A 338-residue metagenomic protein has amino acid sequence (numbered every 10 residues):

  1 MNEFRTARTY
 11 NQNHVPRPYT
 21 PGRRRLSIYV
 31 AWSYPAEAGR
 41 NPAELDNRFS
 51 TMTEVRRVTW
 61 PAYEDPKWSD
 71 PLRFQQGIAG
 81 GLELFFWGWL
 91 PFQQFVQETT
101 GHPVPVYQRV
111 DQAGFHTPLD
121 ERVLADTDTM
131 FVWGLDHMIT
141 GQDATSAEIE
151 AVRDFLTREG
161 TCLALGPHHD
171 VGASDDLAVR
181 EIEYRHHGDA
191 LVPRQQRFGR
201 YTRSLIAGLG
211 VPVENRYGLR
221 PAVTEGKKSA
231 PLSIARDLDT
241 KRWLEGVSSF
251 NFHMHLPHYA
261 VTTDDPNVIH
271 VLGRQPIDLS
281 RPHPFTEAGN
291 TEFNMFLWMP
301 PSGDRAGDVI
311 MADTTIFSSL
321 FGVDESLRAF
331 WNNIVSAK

Functional and structural regions predicted by a protein language model:
M1-K338: Short, surface-exposed patches at the edges or C-terminal ends of soluble domains, predominantly
